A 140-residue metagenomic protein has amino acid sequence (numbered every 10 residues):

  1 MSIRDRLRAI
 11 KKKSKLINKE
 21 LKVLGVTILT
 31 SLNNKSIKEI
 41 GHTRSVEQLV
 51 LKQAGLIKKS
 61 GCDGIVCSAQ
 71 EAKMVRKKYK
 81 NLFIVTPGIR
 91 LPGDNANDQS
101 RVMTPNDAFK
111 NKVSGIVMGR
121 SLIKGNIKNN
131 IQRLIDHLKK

Functional and structural regions predicted by a protein language model:
M1, L91, R101-I131: Glycine-rich phosphate-binding active-site loops on the catalytic face of alpha/beta enzymes
M1-G64, S68-E71, K80-N81, L91-D94: Conserved anion-binding
K12, K77, D136: Short, well-ordered alpha-helices that flank and scaffold nucleotide-derived cofactor binding pockets
V26, P87, M118-G119: Generic beta-sheet signal
L32, M74, G125: Short glycine-rich, flexible loops that bind phosphorylated cofactors or substrates
I57, V75, A108, G119 (+1 more regions): Conserved, mostly hydrophobic/aromatic
C67-V113: A C-terminal functional module that forms or caps the active site or interfaces directly with catalytic machinery
Q132-K140: Catalytic-site microenvironment of enzymes that process N-acetyl-hexosamine-containing cell-wall polysaccharides
